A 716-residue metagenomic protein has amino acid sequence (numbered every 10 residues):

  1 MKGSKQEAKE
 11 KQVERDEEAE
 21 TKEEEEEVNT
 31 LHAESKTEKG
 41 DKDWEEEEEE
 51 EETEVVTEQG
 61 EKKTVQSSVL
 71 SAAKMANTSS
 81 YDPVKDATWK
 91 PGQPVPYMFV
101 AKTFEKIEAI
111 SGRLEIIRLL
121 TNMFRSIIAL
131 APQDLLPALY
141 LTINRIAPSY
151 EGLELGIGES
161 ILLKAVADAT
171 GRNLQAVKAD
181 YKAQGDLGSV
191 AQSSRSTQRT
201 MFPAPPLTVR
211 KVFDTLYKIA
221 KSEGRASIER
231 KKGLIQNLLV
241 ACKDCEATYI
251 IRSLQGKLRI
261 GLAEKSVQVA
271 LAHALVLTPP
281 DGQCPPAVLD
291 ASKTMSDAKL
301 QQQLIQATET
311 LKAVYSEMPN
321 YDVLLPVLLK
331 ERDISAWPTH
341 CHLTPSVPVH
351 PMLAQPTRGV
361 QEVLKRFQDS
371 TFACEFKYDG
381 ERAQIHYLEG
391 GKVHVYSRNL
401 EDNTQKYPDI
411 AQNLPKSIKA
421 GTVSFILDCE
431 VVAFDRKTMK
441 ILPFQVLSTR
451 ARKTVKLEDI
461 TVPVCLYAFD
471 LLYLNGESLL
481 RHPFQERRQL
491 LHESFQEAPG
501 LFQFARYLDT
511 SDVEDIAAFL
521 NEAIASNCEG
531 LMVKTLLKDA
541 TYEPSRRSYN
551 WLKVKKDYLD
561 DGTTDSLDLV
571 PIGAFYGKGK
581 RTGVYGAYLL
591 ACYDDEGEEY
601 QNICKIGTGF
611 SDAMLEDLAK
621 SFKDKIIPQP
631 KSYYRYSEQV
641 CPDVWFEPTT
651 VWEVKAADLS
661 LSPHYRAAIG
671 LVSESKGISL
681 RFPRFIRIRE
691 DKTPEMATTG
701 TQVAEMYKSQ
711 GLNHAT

Functional and structural regions predicted by a protein language model:
M1-D512, L589-A591, D595-G609, Y634-Q639 (+2 more regions): N-terminal nucleic-acid-engaging modules of covalent nucleotidyltransferase systems
M352-C374, Y378, V513-F519, T535-K578: Flexible, glycine/threonine-enriched loop-and-boundary segments that flank and lead into catalytic domains of large
G380, P463, C528, Y549 (+5 more regions): Active-site lining segments that contact anionic ligands and/or coordinate catalytic metals
H386-L388, E543-R547, D565, K580-G586 (+1 more regions): Short glycine/proline-enriched turns and hinge-like loops at secondary-structure junctions
V395, G579-Y585, E598-K605, D612-D617 (+2 more regions): Extended hydrophobic-aromatic, low-complexity segments
L491, N550, L559-D560, D658-M696 (+1 more regions): C-terminal catalytic or substrate-handling cores of phosphate/nucleotide- and metal-cofactor-dependent proteins acting
F495-E543: Metal-assisted phosphate- and nucleotidyl-transfer catalytic regions
F622-R681: C-terminal structured "cap/appendage" subdomains that terminate the fold
